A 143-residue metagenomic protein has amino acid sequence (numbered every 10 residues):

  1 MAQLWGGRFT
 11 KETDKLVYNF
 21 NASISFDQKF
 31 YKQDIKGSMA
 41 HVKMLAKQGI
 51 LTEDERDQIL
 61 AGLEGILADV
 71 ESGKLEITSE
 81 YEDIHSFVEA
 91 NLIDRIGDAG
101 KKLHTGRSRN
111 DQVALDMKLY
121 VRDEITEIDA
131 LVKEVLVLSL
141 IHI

Functional and structural regions predicted by a protein language model:
M1-L140: A helix-coil-helix interface module used to build multimeric assemblies and to scaffold catalytic/cofactor sites
